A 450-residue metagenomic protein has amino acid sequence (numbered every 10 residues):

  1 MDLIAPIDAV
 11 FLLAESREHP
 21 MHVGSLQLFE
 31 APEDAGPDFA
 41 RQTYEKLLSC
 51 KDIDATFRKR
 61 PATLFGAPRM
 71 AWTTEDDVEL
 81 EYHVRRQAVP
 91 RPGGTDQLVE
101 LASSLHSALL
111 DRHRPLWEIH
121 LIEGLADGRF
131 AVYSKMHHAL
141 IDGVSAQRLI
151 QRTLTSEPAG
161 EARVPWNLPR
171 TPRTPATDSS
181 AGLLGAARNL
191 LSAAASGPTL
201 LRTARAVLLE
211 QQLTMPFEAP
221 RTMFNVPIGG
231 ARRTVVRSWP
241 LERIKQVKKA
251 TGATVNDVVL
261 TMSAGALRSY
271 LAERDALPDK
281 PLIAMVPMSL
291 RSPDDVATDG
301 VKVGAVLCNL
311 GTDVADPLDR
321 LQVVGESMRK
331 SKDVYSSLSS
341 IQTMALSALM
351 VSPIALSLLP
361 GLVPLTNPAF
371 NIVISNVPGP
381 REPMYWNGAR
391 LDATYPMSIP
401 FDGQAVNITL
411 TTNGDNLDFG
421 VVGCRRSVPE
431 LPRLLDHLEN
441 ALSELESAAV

Functional and structural regions predicted by a protein language model:
M1-H22: Generic start-of-chain signal for non-secretory N-termini
M1-I7, L26-F39, Y44-Q404, I408-V450: Soluble acyl-CoA-dependent acyltransferase catalytic core bearing the H(X)4D motif
